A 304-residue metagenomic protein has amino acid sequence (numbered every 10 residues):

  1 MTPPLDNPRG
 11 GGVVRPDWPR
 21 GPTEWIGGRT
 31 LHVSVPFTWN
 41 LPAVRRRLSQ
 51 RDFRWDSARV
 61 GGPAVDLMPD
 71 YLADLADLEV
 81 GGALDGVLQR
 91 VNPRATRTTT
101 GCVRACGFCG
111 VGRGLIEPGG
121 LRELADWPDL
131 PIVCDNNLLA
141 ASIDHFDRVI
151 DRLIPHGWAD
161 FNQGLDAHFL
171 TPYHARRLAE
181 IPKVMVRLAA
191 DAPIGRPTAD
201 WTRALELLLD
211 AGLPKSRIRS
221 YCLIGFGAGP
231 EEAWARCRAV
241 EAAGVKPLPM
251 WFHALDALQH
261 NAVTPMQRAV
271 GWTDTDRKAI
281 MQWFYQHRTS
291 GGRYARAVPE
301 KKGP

Functional and structural regions predicted by a protein language model:
M1-D6, L84-I116, P128-D135, L139: N-terminal pre-triad scaffold of radical SAM enzymes
M1-R59, A64-L67: A short, structured N-terminal alpha-helical element that caps or precedes a catalytic domain
R20-G27, S49, D74, E123-L124 (+1 more regions): Short amphipathic alpha-helix with an adjacent loop that forms part of the alpha/beta core around
T30-T38, G110-A204, K215-F226, K246-W251: Core AdoMet radical
V44, F53-V60, G157, G212-S220: Short beta-strand/loop segments at the ligand-binding rim of alpha/beta enzyme cores
V44-L48, W55, D147-I150, A175-L178 (+2 more regions): Generic structural signal for well-ordered alpha-helices, preferentially at hydrophobic/aromatic core positions
D66-A76, A257-A262: Glycine-rich, charge-decorated loop segments at or immediately adjacent to ligand/cofactor-binding or catalytic sites
E180, M185-L188, I194-P304: A structural motif corresponding to the C-terminal lobe/cap of the Radical SAM core domain
